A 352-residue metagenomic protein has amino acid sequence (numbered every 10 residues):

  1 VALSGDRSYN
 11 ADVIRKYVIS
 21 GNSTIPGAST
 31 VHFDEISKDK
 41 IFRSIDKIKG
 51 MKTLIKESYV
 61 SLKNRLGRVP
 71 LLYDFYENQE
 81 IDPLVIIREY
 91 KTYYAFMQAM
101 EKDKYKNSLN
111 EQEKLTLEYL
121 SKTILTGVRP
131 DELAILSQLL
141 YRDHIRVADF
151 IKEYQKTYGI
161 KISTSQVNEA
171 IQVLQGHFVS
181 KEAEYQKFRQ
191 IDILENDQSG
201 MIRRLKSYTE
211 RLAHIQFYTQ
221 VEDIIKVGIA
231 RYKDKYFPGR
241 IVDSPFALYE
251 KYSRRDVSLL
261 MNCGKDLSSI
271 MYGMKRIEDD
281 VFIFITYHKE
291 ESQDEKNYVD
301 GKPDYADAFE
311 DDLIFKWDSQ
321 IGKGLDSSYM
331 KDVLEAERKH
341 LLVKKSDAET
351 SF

Functional and structural regions predicted by a protein language model:
V1-K16: Conserved segment of the helicase C-terminal RecA-like domain
G5, G21, G27, S44 (+12 more regions): Residue-identity detector for glycine
G5-Y9, S23, A348-E349: Arginine/glycine-rich "motif VI" loop of SF2 helicases in the C-terminal RecA-like domain
G21, P26-D192: Accessory helical-bundle/CTD segments and flexible terminal tails appended to RecA-like ATPase motors
I41, I55-L66, M100, Y119-I124 (+5 more regions): Generic hydrophobic, helix-prone segments enriched in Leu/Val/Ile
L72, E80-L84, R88-L133, Q138-Y141 (+2 more regions): Acidic, glycine-rich low-complexity segments with interspersed aromatic residues
Q166-R276, V281: Charge-dense, extended regions
